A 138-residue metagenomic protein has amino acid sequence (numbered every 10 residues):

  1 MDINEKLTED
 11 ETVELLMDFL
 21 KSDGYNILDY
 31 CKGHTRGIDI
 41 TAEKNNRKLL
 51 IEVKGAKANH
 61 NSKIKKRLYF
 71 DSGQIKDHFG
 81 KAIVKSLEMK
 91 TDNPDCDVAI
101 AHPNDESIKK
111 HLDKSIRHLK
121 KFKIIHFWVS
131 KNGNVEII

Functional and structural regions predicted by a protein language model:
M1-R36, E43-N46, D92-N93: Acidic-basic catalytic patches of nuclease active cores, encompassing PD-(D/E)XK and other metal-cofactor nuclease
N26-I64, L68-D71, I75: Catalytic centers of nucleases
K32-T35, N104-I108: Short beta->alpha connector loops
N45, A56, D105, K131-N132: Generic structural motif
L49-I51, A99, I125-F127: Hydrophobic/aromatic beta-strand patches that form the interior of the parallel beta-sheet core in alpha/beta enzyme
K54-S107, K114-H118: Catalytic cores of nucleic-acid endonucleases
D113-I138: Charged, structured surface patches that assemble and position nucleic-acid processing machinery
